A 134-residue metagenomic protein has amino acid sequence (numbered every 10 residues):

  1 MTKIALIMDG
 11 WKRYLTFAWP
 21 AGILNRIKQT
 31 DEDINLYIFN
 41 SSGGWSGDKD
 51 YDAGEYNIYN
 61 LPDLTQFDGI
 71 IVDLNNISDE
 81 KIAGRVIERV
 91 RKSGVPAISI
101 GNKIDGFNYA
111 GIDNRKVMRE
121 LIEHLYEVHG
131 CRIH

Functional and structural regions predicted by a protein language model:
M1-K49, A53-H134: Bacterial carbohydrate/catabolite-sensing allosteric modules
